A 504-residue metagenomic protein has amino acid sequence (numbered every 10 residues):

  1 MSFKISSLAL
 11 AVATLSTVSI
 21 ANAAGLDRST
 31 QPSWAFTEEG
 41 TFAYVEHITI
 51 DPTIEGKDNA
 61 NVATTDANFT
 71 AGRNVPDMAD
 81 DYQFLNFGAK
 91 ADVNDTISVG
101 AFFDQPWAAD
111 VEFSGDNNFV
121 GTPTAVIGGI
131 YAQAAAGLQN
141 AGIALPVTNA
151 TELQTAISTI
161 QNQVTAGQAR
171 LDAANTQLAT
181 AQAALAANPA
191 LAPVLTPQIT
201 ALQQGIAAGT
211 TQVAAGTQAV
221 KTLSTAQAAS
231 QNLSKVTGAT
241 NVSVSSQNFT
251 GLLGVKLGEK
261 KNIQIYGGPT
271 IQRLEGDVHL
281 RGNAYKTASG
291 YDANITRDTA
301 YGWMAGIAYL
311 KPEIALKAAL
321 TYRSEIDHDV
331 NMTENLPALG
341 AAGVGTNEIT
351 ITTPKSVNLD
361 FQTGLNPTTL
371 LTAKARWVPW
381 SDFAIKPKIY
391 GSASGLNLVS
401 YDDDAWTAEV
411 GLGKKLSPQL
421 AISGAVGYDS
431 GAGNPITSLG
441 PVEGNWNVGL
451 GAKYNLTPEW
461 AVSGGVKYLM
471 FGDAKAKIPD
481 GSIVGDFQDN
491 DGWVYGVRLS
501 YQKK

Functional and structural regions predicted by a protein language model:
S2-A141: N-terminal, post-signal peptide beta-strand-biased segments of exported outer-membrane/organellar beta-barrel and other
V93-T96, D104, A108-K504: Outer-membrane beta-barrel porins/channels
